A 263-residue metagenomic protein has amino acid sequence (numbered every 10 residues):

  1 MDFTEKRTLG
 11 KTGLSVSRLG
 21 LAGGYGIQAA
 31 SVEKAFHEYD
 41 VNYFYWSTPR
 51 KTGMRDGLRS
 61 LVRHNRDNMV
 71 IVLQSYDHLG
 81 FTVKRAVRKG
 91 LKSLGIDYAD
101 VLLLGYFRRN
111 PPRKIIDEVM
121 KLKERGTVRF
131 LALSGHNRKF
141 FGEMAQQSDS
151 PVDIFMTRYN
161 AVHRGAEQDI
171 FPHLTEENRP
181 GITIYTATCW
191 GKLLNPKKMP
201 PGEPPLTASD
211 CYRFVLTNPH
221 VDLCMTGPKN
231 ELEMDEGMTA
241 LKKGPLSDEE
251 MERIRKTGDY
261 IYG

Functional and structural regions predicted by a protein language model:
M1-M69: N-terminal binding-site loop/beta-alpha segment at the start of enzyme catalytic domains that lines or forms
F3, G105-G263: Beta/alpha (TIM)-barrel catalytic core signal, keyed to glycine-rich beta->alpha loops juxtaposed to Asp/Glu that bind
G10-G13, K34-E38, R55-N68, R88-D97 (+3 more regions): Acidic (Asp/Glu)-rich catalytic clusters
L14-L19, D40-Y43, N65-V70, I96-D100 (+4 more regions): Short, well-ordered coil/turn segments that N-cap beta-strands
S17-A29, V72-T82, G105, K197-P205: Active-site mouth loops of central-metabolism enzymes
G24-A30, W46-R55, Y76-V83, F107-R113 (+2 more regions): Acidic-and-aromatic substrate-binding clefts and catalytic sites of carbohydrate-active enzymes
G26-H37, L79-G95, H136-Q147, L206-F214: Short, acidic/polar
T82-G105, R109-I115: Active-site gating/metal-coordination segments in enzymes
